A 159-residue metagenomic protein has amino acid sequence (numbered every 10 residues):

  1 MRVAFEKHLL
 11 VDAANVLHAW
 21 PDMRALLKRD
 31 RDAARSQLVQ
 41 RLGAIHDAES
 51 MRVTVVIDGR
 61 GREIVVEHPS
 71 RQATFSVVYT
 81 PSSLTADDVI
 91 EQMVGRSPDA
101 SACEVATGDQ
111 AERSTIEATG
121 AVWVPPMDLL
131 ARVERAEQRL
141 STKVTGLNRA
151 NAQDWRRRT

Functional and structural regions predicted by a protein language model:
R2-V11, N15-T159: Nuclease catalytic cores that cleave nucleic-acid phosphodiester bonds, predominantly acidic two-metal-ion
